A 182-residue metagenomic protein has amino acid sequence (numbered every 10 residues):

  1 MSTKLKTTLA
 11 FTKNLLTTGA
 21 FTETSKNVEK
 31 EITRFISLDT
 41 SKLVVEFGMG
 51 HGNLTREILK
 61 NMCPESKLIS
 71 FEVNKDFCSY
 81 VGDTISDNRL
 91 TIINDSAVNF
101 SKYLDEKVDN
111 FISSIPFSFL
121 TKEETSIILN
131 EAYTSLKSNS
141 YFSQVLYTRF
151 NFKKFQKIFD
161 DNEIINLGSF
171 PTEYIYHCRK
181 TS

Functional and structural regions predicted by a protein language model:
T3-I36: Class I SAM-dependent methyltransferase Rossmann-like catalytic core, especially the SAM/SAH-binding loop
S41-G50: Conserved class I S-adenosyl-L-methionine
G52-R56: Glycine-rich SAM-binding Motif I of class I
N74: Conserved SAM/SAH-binding beta-strand->alpha-helix loop
N88-A97: Conserved SAM-binding strand-loop segment of SAM-dependent methyltransferases
K102-F111: A short acidic, Gly/Pro-enriched loop at the edge of an enzyme's catalytic core that lines a small-molecule cofactor
S126-S138: A short glycine-rich, Lys/Arg-flanked "PGG" loop and its adjoining helix->strand segment in the class I
N139-L146: Conserved beta-strand signature within the Rossmann-like core of class I S-adenosyl-L-methionine
